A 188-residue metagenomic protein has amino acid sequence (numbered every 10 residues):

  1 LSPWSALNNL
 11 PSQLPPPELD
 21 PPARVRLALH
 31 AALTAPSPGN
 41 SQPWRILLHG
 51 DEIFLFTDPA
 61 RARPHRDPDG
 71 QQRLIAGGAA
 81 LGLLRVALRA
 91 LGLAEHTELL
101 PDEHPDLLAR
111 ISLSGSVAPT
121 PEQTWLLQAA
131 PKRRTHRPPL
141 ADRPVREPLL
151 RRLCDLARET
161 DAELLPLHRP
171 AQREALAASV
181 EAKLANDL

Functional and structural regions predicted by a protein language model:
L1-L188: Acidic, surface-exposed loops and disordered segments
